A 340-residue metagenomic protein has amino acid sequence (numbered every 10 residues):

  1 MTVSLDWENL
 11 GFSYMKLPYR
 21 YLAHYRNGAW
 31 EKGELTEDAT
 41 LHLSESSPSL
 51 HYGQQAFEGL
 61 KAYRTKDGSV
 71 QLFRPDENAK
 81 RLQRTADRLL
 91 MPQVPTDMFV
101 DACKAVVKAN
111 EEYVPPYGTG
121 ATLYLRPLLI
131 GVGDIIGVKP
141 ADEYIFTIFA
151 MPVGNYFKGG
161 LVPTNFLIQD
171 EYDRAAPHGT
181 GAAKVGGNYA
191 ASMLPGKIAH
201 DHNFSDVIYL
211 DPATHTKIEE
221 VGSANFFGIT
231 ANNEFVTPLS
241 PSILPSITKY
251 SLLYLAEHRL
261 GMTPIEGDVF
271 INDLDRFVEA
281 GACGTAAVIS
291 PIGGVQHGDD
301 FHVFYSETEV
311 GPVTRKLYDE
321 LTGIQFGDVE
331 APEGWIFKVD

Functional and structural regions predicted by a protein language model:
M1-A102, V106, L128, I135-D340: Helix-start/capping segments and mature chain N-termini
T96-D97, V106-G120: Charged, gly/pro-rich active-site loop segments
P116-I130: Extended, Lys/Arg-enriched charged tracts that mediate electrostatic binding to polyanionic substrates
